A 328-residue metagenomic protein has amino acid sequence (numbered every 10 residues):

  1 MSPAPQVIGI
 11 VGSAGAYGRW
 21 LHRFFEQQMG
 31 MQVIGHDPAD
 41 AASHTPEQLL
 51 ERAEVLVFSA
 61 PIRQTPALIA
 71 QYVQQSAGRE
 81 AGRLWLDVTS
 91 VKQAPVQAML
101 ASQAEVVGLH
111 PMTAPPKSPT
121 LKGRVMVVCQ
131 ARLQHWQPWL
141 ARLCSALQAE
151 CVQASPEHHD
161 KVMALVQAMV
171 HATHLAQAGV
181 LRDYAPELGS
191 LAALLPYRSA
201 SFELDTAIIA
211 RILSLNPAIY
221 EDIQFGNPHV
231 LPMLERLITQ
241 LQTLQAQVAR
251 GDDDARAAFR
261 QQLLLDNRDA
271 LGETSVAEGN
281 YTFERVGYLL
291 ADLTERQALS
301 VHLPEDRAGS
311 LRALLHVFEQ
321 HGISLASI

Functional and structural regions predicted by a protein language model:
M1-Q48: NAD(P)+-binding Rossmann beta1-loop-alpha1 motif at the extreme N-terminus of oxidoreductases
Q48-V73: Rossmann-like NAD(P)-binding element
S76-P95: ADP-ribose/adenylate-binding Rossmann-like module
V91-K92, A98-A164: Rossmann-fold dinucleotide-binding core
R124, V276-I328: A conserved regulatory-domain signal marking ACT and ACT-like small-molecule sensing domains and adjacent regulatory
H159-S214: Active-site-proximal catalytic alpha-helix in oxidoreductases
L191-E273: Interdomain hinge/lid region at the active-site interface of Rossmann-like NAD(P)-dependent oxidoreductases
